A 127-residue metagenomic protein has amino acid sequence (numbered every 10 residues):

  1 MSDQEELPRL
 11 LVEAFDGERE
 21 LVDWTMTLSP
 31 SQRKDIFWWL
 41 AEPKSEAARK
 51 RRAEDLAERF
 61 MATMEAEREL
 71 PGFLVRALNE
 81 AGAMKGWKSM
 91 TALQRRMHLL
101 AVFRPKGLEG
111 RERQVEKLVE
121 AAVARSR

Functional and structural regions predicted by a protein language model:
M1-R127: Charge-dense, helix-prone N-terminal extensions
